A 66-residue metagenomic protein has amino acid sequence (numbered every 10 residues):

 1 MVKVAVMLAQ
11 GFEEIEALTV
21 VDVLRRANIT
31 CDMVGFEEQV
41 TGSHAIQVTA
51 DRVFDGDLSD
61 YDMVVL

Functional and structural regions predicted by a protein language model:
M1-L66: Extended, subdomain-level signal for the structured scaffold at the beginning of enzyme domains
